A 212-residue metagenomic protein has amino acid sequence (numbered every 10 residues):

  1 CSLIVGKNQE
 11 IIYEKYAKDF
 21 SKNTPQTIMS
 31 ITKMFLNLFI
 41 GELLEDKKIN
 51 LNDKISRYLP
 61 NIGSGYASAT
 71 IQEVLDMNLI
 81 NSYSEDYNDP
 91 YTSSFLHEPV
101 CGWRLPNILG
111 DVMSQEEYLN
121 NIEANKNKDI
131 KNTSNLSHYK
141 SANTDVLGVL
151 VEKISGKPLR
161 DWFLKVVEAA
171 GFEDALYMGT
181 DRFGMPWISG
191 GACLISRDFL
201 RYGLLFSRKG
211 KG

Functional and structural regions predicted by a protein language model:
C1-F20, G171: A short, well-structured edge-of-sheet supersecondary motif
Q9, Q26-L51, V74, L147-V151 (+2 more regions): Active-site SXXK
I11-Y13, N88-N132, K157-A175: Short, charged, amphipathic alpha-helices and their helix-cap/turn boundaries
K15-T24, A124-N132, R182-G184: Glycine/charged-rich beta-loop-alpha catalytic/anionic-binding loops adjacent to active sites
K22, Q26, S30, M34 (+7 more regions): Soluble non-cytosolic domains of exported or imported proteins
E45-Y87, I154-G190, L194: Active-site helix/loop module of the DD-peptidase/beta-lactamase fold, centered on the serine-lysine SxxK catalytic
I130-Y139, M185-C193: Solvent-exposed loop and edge beta-strand segments that line ligand/cofactor-binding and catalytic clefts
